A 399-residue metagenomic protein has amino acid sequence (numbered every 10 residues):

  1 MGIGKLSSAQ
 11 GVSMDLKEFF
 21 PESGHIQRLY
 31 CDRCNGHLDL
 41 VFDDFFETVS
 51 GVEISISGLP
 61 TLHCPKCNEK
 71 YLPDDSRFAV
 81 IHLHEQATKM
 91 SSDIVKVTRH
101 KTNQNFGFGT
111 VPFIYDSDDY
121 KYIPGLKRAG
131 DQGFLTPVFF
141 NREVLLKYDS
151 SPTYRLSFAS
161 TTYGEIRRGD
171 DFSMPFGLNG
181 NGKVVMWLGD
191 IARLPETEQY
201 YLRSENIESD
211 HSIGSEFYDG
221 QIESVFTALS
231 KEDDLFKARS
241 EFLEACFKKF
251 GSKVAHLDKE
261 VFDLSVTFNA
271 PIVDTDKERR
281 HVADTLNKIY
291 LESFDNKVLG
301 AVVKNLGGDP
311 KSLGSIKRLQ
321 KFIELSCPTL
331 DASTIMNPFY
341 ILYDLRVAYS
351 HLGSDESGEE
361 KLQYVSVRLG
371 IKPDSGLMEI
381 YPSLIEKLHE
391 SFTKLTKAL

Functional and structural regions predicted by a protein language model:
G11-H25, N68-K70, D74-A79, T88-I341 (+2 more regions): Amphipathic alpha-helical interface elements
H25-R28, T61: Residues immediately within or flanking Cys/His clusters that coordinate Zn2+ in small zinc-binding modules
C31-C34, C64: Short cysteine-rich clusters marking metal-coordination/redox-active sites
N35-L38, Y71: Cys/His-rich microdomains that often coordinate metals
F42-T48, S76-L83: Short cysteine/histidine-rich zinc-coordinating motifs and their immediately flanking basic loops
F46-T61: Short linker/helix segments within small regulatory modules
E356-S366: A glycine-biased, small/acidic residue-tolerant capping/turn segment at secondary-structure junctions
V365-E379: Short secondary-structure subsegments characteristic of cysteine-rich extracellular domains
